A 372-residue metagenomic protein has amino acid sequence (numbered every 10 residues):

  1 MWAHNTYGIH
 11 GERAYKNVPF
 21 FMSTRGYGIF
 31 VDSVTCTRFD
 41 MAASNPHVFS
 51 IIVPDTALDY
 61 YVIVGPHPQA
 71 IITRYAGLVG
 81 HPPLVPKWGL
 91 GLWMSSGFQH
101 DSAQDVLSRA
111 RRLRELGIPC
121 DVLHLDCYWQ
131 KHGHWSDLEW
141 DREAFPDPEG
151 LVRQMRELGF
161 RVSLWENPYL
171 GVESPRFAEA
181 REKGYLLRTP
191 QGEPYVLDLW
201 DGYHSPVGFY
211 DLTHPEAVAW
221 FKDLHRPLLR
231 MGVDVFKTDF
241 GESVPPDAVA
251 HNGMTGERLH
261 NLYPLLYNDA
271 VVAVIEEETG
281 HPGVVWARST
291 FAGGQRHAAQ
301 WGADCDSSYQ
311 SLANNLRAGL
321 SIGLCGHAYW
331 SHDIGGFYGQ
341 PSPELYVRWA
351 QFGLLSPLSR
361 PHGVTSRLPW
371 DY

Functional and structural regions predicted by a protein language model:
M1-Y372: Catalytic-domain carbohydrate-binding cleft regions of carbohydrate-active enzymes
